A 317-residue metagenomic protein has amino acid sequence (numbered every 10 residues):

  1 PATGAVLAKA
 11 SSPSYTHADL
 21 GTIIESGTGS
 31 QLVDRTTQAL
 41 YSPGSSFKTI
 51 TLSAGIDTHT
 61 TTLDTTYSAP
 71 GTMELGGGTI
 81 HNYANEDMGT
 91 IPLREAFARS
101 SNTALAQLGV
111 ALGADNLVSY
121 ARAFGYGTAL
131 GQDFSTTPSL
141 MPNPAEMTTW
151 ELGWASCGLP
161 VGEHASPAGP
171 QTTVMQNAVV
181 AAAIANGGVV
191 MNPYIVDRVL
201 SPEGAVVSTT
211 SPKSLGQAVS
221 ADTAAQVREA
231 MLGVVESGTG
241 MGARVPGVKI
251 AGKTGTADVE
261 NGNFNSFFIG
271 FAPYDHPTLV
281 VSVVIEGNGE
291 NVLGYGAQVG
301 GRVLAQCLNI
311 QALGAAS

Functional and structural regions predicted by a protein language model:
P1-S45, I50-I285, V292: Beta-lactam-recognizing serine transpeptidase/beta-lactamase-like catalytic domain environment
A205-S211, A297-S317: Short, gly/Ser/Thr-rich active-site loops of penicillin-recognizing serine hydrolases
